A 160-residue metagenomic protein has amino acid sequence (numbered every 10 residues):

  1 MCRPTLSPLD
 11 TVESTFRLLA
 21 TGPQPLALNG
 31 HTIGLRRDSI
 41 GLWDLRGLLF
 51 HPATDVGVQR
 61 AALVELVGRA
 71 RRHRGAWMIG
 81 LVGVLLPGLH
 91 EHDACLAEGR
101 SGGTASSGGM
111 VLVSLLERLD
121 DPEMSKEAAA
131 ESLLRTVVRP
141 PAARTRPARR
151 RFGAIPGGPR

Functional and structural regions predicted by a protein language model:
M1-G102, S106: Extreme N-terminal regulatory/targeting segments of RNA polymerase sigma factors
L81, A97-G109, L119-V137: Short, aromatic/basic-enriched loop-to-helix "N-cap" motif that marks the start of an alpha-helix at regulatory
H90-A94, L112-E123, V138-R146: Short amphipathic alpha-helical interface segments enriched in basic and hydrophobic/aromatic residues, used as
P141-R160: Charged, low-cysteine interdomain linkers and short loop/connector segments that bridge structured helical modules
